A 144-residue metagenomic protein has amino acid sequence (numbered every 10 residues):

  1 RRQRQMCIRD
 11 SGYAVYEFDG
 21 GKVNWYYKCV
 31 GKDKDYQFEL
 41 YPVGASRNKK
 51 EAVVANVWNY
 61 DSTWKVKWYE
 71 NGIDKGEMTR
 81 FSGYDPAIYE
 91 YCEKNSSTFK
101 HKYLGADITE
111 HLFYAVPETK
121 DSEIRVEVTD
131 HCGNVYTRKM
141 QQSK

Functional and structural regions predicted by a protein language model:
R1-R2, Y27: Active-site-proximal beta-strand elements of phosphoester/diester hydrolases
Q3-I8: Short, small-residue-biased leader/transition segments that mark boundaries at the very start of proteins
G12-A14, D19-E51: Short, compositionally biased P/S/T/A/G/V-rich stretches that sit at domain boundaries
L40-V54, W58, S62-K144: Long, low-complexity serine/threonine/glycine- and acidic-rich segments characteristic of extracellular
